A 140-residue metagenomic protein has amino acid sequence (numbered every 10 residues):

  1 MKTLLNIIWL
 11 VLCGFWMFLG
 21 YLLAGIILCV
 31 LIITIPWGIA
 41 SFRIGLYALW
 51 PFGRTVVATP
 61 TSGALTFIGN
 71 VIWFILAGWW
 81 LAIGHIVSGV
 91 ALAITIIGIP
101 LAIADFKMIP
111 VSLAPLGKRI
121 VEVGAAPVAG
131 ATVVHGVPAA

Functional and structural regions predicted by a protein language model:
M1-Y21, G25-A140: Juxtamembrane, membrane-proximal amphipathic segments and lipid-exposed surfaces of hairpin/multipass modules
